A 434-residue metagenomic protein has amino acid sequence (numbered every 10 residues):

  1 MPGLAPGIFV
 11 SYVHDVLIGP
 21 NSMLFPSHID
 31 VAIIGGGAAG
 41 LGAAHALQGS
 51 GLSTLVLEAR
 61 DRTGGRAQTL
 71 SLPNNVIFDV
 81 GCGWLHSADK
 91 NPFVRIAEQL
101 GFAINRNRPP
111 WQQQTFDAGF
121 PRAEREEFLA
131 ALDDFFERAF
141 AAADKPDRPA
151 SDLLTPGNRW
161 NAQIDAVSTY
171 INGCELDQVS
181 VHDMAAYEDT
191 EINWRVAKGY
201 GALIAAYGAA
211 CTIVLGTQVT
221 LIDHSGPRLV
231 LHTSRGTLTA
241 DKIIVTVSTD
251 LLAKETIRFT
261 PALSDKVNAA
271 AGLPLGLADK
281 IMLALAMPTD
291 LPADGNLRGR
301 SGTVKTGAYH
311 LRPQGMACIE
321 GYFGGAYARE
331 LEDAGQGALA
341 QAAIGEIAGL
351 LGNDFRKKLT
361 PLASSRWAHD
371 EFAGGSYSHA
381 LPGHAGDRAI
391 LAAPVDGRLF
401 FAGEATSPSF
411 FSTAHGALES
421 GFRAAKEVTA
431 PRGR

Functional and structural regions predicted by a protein language model:
L4-R434: FAD-dinucleotide binding site
